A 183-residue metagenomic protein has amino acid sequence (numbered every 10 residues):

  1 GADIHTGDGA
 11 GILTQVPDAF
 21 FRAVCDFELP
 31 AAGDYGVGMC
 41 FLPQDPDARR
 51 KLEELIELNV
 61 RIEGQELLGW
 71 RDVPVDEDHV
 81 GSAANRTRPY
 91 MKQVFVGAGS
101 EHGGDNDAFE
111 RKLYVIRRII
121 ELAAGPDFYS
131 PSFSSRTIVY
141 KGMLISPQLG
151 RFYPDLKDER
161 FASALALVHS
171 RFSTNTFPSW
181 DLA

Functional and structural regions predicted by a protein language model:
G1-A183: N-terminal segments that mediate ammonia production and transfer in glutamine-dependent amidotransferase systems
